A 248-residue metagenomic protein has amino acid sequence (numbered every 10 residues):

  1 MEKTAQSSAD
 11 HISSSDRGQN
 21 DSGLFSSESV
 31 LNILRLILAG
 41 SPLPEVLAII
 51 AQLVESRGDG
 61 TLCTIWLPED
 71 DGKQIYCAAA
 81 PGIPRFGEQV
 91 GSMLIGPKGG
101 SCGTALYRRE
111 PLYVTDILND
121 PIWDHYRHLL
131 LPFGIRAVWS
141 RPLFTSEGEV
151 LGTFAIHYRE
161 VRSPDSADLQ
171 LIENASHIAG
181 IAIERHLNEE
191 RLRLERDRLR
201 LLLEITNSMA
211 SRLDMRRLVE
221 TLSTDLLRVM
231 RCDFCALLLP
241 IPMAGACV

Functional and structural regions predicted by a protein language model:
M1-E45, L151, Q170, R185-S211 (+1 more regions): Signal-transmission linkers at sensory-effector interfaces
S29-I37, P42-T61, I65, S101 (+3 more regions): Amphipathic alpha-helical coiled-coil segments that mediate homodimerization and allosteric signal transmission
A51-Q52, L62-M93, P97, T224-L227 (+1 more regions): GAF sensory/regulatory domain recognition with acknowledged cross-activation on helical regulatory dimers
I83, T153-S163: Short beta-strand-to-loop transition segments that serve as allosteric relay/switch motifs in sensory/regulatory domains
P84-V90, T115-A137, Y158: Signal-transducing coupling segments at domain and membrane junctions
R85-L112, H125-Y126: Acidic/proline- and glycine-rich, intrinsically disordered low-complexity segments that serve as regulatory linkers
R136-T145: A short, aliphatic-rich beta-strand micro-motif
E173-G180: Allosteric cytosolic regulatory segments
